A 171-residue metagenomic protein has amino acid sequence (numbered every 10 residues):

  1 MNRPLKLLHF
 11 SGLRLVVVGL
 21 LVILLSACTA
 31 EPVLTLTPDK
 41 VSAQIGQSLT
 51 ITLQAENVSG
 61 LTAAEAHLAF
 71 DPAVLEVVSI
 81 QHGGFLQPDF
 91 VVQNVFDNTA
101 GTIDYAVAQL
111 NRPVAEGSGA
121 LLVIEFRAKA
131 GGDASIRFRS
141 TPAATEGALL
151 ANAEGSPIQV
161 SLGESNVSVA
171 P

Functional and structural regions predicted by a protein language model:
M1-S11: N-terminal secretory signal peptides that target proteins for export/translocation
L8-H9, L24, G163-N166: Intrinsically disordered, low-complexity segments
G12-S26: Bacterial N-terminal signal peptides
C28-P171: Acidic, low-complexity intrinsically disordered segments
